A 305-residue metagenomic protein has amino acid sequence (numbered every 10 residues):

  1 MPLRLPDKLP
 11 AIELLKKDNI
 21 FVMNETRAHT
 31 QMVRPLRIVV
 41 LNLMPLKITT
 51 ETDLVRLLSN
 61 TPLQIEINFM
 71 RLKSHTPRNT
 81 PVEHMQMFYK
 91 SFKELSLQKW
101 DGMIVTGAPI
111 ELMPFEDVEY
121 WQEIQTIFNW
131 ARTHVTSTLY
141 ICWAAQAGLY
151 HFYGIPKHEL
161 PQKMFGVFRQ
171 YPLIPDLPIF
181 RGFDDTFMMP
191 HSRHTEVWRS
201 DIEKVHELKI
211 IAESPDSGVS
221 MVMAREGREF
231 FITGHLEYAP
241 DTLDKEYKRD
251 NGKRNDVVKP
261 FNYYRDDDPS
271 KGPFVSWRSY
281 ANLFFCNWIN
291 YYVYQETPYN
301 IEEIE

Functional and structural regions predicted by a protein language model:
M1-S74, Y89, K93-L95, K99 (+2 more regions): Amide-donor transfer/coupling interface in amidating biosynthetic enzymes
T50-D53, N79-V82, F115-E116: Short, glycine/acidic-enriched capping/hinge loops at junctions between secondary-structure elements
K73-Q86: N-terminal beta-loop-helix "entrance" segment that forms/cooperates in small-molecule cofactor or anionic ligand
M85, Y89-K93, A108, F115: Helical hinge/lid and interdomain linker segments adjacent to catalytic or ligand-binding clefts that mediate domain
W100, V105-I174: Cysteine-nucleophile active-site neighborhood
